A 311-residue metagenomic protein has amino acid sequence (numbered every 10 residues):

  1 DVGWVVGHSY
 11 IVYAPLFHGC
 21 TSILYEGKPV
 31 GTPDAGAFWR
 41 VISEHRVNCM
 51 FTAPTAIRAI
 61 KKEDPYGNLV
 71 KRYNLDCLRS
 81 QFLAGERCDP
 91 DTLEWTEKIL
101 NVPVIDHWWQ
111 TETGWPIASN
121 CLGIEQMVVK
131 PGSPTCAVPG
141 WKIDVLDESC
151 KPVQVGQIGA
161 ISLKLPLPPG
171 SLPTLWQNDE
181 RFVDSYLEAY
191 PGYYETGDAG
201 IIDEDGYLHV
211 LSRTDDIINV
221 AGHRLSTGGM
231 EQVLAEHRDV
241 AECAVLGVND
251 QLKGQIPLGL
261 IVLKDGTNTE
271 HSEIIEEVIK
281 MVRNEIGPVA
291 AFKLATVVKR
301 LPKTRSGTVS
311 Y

Functional and structural regions predicted by a protein language model:
D1, G85, W109, T135 (+2 more regions): Active-site glycine-centered loops adjacent to acidic/histidine catalytic or metal-binding residues that shape
V5-C49, K62-N68: Conserved AMP-binding/adenylation subdomain of ANL enzymes
Y13, F17-C20, N48-T52, K61-V128 (+2 more regions): Gly/Ser/Thr-rich phosphate-binding loop
S43, M50, S149, L163 (+4 more regions): AMP-binding/adenylate-forming catalytic core of the ANL superfamily
C77, N101, G140, R181 (+3 more regions): Glycine-centered tight turns that cap/initiate beta-strands
I105-E112, P134-T135, L246-V248, T296: Beta-strand->loop->alpha-helix junctions that form or flank phosphate-binding loops in nucleotide-handling enzymes
C136-G140, K151-Y186, L225: Conserved ATP/PPi-binding loop(s) of AMP-dependent carboxylate-activating enzymes
N284-V309: AMP-binding/adenylate-forming catalytic domain of the ANL superfamily
